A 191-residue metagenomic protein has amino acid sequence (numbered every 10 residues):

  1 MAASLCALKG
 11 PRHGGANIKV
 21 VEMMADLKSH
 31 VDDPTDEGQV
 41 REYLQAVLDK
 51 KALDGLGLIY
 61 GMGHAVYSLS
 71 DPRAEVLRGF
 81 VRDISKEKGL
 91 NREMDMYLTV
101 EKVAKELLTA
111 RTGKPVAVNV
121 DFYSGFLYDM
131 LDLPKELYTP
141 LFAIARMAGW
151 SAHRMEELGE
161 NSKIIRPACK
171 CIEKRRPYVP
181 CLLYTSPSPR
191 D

Functional and structural regions predicted by a protein language model:
M1-S186: Non-transmembrane, aqueous-exposed alpha-helical and coiled segments at domain scale
P187-D191: A short, hydrophobic C-terminal helix/tail in secreted or cell-surface proteins
